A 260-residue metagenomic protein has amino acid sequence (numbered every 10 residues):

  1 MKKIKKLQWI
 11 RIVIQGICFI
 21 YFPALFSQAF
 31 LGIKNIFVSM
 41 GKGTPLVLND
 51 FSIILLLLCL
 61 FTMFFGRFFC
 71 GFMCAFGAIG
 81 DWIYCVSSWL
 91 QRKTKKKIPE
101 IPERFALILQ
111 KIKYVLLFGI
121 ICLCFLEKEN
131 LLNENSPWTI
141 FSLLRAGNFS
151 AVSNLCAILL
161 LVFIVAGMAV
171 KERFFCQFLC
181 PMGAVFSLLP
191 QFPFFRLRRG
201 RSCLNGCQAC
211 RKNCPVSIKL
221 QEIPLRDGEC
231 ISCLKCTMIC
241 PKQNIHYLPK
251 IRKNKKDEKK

Functional and structural regions predicted by a protein language model:
M1-L220, G228, L234-K260: Non-ligating segments of multi-cofactor redox enzymes
I223: Functional cation/ligand-contacting sites centered on basic and imidazole/sulfhydryl donors
